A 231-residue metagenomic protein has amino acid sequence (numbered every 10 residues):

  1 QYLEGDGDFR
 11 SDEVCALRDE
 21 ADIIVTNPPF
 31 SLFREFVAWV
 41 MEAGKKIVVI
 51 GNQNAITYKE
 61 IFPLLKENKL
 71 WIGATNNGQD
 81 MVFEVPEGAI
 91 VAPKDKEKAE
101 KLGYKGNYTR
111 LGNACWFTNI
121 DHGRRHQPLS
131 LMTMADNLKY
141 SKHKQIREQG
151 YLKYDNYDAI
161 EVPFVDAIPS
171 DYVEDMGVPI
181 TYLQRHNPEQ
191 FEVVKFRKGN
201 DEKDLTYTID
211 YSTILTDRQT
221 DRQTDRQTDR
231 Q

Functional and structural regions predicted by a protein language model:
Q1-V25, P29-Q231: Class I S-adenosyl-L-methionine-dependent methyltransferase catalytic core
